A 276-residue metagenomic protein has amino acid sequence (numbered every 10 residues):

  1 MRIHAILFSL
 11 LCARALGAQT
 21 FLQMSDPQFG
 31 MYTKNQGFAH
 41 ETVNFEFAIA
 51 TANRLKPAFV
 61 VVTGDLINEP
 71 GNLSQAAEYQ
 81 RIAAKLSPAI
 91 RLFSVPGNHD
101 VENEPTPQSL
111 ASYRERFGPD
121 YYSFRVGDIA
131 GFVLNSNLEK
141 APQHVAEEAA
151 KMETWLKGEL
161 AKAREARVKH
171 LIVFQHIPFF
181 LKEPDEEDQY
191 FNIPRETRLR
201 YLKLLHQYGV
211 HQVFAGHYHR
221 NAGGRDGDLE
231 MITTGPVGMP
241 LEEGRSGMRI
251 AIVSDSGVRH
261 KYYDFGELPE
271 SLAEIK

Functional and structural regions predicted by a protein language model:
M1-A5: Positively charged n-region of N-terminal signal peptides that target proteins for export
F8-G17: Hydrophobic h-region of N-terminal signal peptides that target proteins for export in Gram-negative bacteria
G17-A77, I275-K276: N-terminal active-site segment of His-dependent metallophosphoesterases
D26, G64-D65, G97-N98, H176 (+1 more regions): Active-site glycine-centered loops adjacent to acidic/histidine catalytic or metal-binding residues that shape
N35, N72-K169, F191, E196-Q207 (+2 more regions): Extended active-site neighborhood of metal-dependent phosphoesterases/phosphodiesterases
A163-E183: Short acidic, glycine-rich surface-loop motifs adjacent to enzyme active sites
I172-F179, H211-N221: Histidine-centered catalytic micro-motifs
I252-K276: A short C-terminal boundary segment appended to hydrolase-like catalytic domains
